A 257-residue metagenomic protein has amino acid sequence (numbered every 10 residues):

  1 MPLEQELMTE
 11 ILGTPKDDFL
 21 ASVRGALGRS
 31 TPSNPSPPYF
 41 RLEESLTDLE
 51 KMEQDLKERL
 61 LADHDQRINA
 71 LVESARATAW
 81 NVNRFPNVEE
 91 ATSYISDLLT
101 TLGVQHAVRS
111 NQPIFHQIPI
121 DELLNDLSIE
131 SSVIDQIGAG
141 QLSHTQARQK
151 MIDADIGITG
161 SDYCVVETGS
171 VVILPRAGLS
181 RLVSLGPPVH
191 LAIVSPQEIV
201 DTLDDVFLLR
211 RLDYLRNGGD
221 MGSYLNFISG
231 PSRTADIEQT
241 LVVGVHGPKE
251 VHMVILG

Functional and structural regions predicted by a protein language model:
M1-G257: The feature marks the mature, well-folded catalytic cores of soluble enzymes
